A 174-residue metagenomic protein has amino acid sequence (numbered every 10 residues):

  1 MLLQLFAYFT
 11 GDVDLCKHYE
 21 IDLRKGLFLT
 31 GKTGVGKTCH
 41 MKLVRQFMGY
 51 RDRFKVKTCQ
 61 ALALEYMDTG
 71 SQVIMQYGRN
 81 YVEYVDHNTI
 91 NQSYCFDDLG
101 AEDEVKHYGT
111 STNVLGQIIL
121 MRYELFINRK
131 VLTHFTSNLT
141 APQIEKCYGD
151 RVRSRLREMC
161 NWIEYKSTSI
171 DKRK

Functional and structural regions predicted by a protein language model:
M1-E20: N-terminal pre-Walker A segment at the start of P-loop NTPase domains
L27: Conserved beta-strand position immediately N-terminal to the Walker
G31, T69-V73, G78, K146-R153: Glycine-centered helix-coil hinge/cap
G31-H40: Conserved glycine(s) of the Walker
K42-Q46: A conserved segment at the C-terminal end of the G1
F47-Y94: AAA+/P-loop NTPase substrate/partner-engagement loops
D97-L99: Walker B catalytic acidic pair
A101-K174: Replace "adjacent to P-loop NTPase cores in ATP/GTP-dependent enzymes" with "adjacent to NTP-binding cores
